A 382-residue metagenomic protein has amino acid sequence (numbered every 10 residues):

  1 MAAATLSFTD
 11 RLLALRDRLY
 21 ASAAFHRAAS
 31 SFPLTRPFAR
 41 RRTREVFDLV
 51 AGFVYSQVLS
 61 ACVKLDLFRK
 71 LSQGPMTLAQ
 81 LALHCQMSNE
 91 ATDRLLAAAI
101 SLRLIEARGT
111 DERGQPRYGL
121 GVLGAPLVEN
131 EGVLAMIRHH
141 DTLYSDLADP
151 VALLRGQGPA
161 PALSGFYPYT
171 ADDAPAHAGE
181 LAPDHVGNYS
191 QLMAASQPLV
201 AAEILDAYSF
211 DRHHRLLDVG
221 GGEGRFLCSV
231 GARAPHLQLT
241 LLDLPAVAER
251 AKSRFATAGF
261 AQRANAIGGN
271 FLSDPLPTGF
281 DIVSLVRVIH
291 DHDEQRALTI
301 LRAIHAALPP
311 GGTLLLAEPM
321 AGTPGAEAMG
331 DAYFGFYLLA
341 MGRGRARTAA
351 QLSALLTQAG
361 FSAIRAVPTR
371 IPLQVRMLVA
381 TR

Functional and structural regions predicted by a protein language model:
A2-A107, F210, R215-R382: Alpha-helical subdomain
F25-H214: Conserved Class I S-adenosyl-L-methionine-dependent methyltransferase catalytic core
